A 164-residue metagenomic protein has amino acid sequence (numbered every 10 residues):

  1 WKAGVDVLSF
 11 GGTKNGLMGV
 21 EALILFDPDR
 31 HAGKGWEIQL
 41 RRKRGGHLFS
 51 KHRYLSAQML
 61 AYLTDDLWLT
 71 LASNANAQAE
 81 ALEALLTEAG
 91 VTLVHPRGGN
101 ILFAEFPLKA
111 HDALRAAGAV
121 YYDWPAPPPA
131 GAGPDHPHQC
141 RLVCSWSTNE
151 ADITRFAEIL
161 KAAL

Functional and structural regions predicted by a protein language model:
W1-G99, E105-F106: Active-site C-terminal subdomain of aminotransferase-like
E80, T87-K161: Conserved C-terminal alpha-helix-loop-beta "cap" of PLP-dependent enzymes that closes/shapes the active-site mouth
